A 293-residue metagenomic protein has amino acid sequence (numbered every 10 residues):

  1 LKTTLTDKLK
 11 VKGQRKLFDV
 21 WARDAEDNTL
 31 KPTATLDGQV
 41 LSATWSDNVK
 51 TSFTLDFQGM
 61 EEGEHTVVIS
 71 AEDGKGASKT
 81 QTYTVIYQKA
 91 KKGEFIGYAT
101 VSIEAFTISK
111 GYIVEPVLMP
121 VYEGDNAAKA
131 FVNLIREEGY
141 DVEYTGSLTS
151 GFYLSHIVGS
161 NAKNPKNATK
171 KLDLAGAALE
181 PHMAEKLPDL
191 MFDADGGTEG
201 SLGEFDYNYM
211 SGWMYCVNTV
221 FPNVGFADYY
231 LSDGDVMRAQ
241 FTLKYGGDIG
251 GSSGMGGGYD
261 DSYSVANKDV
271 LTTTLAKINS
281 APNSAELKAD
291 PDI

Functional and structural regions predicted by a protein language model:
L1-I293: Ubiquitin-like/PB1-type beta-grasp interaction modules and other compact soluble beta-rich domains
